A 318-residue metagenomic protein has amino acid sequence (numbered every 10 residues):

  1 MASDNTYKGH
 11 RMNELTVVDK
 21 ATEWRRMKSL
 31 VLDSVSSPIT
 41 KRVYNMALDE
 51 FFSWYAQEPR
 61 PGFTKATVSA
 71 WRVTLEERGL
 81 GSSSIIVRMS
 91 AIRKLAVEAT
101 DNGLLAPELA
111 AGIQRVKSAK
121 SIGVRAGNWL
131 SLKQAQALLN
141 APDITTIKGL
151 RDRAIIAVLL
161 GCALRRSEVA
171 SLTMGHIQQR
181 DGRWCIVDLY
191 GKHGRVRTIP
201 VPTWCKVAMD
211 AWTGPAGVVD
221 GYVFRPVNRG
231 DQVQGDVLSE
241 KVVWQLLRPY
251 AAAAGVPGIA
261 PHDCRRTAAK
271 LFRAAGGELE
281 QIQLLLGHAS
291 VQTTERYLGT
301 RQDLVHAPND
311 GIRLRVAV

Functional and structural regions predicted by a protein language model:
A2-V318: Conserved catalytic core of the tyrosine transesterase superfamily
